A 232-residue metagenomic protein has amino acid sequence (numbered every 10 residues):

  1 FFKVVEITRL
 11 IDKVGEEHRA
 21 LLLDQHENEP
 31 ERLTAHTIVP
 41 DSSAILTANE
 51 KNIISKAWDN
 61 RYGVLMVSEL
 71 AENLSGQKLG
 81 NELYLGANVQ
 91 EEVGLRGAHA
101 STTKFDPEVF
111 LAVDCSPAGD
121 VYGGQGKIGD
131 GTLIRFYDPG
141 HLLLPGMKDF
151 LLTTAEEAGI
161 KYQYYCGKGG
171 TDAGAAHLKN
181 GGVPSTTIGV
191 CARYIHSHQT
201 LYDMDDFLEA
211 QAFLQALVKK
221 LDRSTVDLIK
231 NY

Functional and structural regions predicted by a protein language model:
F1-Y232: N-terminal hydrophobic/helix-forming segments and targeting peptides
